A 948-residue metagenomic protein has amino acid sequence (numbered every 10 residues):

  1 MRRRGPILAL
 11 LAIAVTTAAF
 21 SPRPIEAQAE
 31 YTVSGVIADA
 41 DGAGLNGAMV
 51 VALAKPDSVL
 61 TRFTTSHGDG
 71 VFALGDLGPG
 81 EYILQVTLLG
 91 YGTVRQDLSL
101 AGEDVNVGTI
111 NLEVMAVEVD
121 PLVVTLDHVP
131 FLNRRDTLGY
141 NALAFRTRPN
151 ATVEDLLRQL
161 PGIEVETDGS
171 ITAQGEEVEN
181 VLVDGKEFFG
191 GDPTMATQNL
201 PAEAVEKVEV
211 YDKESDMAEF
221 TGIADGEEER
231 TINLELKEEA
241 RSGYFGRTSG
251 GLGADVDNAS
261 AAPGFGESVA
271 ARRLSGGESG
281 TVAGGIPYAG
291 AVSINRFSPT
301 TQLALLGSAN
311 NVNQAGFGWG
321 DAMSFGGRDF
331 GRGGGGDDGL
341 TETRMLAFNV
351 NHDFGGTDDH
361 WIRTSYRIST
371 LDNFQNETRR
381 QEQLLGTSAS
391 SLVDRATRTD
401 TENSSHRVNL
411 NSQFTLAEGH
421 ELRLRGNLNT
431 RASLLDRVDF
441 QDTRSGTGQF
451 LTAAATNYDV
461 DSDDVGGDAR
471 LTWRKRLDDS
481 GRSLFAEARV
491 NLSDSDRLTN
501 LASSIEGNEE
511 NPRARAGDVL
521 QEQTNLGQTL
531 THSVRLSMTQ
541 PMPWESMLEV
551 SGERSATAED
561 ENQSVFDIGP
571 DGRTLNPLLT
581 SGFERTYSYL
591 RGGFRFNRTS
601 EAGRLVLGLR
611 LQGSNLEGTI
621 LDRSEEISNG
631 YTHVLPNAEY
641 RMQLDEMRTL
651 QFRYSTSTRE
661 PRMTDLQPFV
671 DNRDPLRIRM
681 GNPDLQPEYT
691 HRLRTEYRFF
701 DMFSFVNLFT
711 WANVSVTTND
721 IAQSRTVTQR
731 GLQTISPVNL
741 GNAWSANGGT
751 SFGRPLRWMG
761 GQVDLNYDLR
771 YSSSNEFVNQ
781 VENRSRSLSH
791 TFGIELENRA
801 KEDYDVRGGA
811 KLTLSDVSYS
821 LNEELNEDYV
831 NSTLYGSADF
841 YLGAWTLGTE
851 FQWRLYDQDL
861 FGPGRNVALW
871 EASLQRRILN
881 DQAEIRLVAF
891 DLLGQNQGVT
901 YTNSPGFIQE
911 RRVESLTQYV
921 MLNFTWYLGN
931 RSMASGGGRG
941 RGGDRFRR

Functional and structural regions predicted by a protein language model:
Q28-A29, G92, A116, P121 (+15 more regions): Membrane-proximal, glycine/serine-rich, low-complexity loop/turn segments characteristic of large bacterial
E30, V36-L45: Structural motif
A43-N46, A73-E81, L89: Short Pro-Gly-centered beta-turn/loop motif in secreted/extracellular proteins
K55-V71: Short, acidic Ser/Thr/Gly-rich low-complexity loop/linker segments typical of extracellular and cell-surface proteins
P56-V59, E81-D97: A short, solvent-exposed loop/turn motif at the edges and junctions of modular extracellular/periplasmic domains
G318-G320, R332-T341, F374-Q383, S391-S405 (+14 more regions): Extracellular/periplasm-exposed beta-strand and loop segments of Gram-negative cell-envelope proteins, dominated by
D358-R367, S405-S433, A453-T619, Q643 (+4 more regions): Face-selective signature of the C-terminal outer-membrane beta-barrel domain
G793-L814, N826-R948: Conserved C-terminal beta-signal and adjacent last beta-strands/turns of outer-membrane beta-barrel proteins
